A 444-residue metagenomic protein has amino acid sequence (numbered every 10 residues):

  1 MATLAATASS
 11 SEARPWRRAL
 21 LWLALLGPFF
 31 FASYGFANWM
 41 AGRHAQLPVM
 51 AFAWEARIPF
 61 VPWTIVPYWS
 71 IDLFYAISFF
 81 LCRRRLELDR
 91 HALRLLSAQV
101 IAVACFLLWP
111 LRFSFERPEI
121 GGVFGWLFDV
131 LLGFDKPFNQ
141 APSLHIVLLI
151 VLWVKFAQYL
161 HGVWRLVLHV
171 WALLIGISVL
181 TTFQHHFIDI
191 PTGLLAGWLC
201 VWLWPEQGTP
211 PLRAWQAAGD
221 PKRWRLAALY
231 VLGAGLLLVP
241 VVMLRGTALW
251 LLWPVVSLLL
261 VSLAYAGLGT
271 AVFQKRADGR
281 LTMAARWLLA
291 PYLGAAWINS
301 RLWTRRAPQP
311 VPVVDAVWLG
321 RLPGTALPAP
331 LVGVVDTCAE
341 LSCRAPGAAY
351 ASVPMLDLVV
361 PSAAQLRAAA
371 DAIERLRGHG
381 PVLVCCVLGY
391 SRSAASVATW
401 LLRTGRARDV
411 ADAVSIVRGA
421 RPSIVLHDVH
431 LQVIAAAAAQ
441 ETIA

Functional and structural regions predicted by a protein language model:
M1-W16, T209-W224: Membrane-interfacial, low-structure loops and terminal tails that flank and connect transmembrane helices in multi-pass
A2-F74, R117-E119, G269-L281: N-terminal transmembrane-helix/juxtamembrane module of multi-pass inner/ER membrane proteins
F31-A32, Q99-L108, V170-F183, A234-P240 (+1 more regions): Aromatic-anchored segments of alpha-helical transmembrane domains
A37-A56, L81-H169, I175-G176, L199-V201 (+4 more regions): Membrane-interface loops
I65-S78, H145-V151: Hydrophobic alpha-helical transmembrane segments
F124-L131, W297-V384, T399-A438: Cysteine-based protein phosphatase catalytic domain of the PTP/DSP
L148-L149, H185-P205: Alpha-helical transmembrane segments that form the membrane-embedded catalytic/substrate-binding core of multi-pass
L236-T304: RNA-binding accessory domains that recognize and position tRNA/RNA substrates
